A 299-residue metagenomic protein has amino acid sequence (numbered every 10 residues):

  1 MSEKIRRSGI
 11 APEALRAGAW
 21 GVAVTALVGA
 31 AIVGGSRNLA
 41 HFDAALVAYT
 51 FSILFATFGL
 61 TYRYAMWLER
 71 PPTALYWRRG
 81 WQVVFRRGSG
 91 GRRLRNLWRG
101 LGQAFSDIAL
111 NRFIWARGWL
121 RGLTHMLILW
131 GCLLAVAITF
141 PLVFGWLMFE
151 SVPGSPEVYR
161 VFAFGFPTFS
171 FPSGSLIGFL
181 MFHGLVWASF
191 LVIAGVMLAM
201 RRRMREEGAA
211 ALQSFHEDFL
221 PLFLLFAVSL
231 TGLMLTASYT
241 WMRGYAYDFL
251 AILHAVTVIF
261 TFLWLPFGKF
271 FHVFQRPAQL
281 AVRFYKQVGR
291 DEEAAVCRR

Functional and structural regions predicted by a protein language model:
M1-S2, R299: Juxtamembrane amphipathic/hinge helix adjacent to a transmembrane helix
S2-D291: Membrane-embedded alpha-helical bundles of multi-pass integral membrane proteins
A294-R298: Short cysteine-rich clusters marking metal-coordination/redox-active sites
